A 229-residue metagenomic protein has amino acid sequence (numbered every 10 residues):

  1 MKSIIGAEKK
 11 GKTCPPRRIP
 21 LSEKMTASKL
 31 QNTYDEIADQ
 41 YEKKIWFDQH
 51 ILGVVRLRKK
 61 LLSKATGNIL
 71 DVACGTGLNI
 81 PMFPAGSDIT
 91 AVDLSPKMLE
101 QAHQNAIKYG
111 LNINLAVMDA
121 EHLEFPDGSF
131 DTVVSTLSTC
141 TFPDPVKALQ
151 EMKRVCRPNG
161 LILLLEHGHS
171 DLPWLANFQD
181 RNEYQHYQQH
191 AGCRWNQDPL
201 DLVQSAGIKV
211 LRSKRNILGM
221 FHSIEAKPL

Functional and structural regions predicted by a protein language model:
P20-A65, L78-N79, Q101, Q179-H186: Conserved class I S-adenosyl-L-methionine
S28, I45-D48, L163-F221: C-terminal alpha-helical "lid/dimerization" subdomain adjacent to the S-adenosyl-L-methionine
N68-H122: Class I SAM-dependent methyltransferase SAM/SAH-binding core
E121-V133: A short acidic, Gly/Pro-enriched loop at the edge of an enzyme's catalytic core that lines a small-molecule cofactor
T132-D144: A short SAM/SAH-binding and catalytic strip from SAM-dependent methyltransferases
V146-L161: A short glycine-rich, Lys/Arg-flanked "PGG" loop and its adjoining helix->strand segment in the class I
S223-L229: C-terminal lobe and adjacent flexible extensions of AdoMet/dcAdoMet transferase-like proteins
